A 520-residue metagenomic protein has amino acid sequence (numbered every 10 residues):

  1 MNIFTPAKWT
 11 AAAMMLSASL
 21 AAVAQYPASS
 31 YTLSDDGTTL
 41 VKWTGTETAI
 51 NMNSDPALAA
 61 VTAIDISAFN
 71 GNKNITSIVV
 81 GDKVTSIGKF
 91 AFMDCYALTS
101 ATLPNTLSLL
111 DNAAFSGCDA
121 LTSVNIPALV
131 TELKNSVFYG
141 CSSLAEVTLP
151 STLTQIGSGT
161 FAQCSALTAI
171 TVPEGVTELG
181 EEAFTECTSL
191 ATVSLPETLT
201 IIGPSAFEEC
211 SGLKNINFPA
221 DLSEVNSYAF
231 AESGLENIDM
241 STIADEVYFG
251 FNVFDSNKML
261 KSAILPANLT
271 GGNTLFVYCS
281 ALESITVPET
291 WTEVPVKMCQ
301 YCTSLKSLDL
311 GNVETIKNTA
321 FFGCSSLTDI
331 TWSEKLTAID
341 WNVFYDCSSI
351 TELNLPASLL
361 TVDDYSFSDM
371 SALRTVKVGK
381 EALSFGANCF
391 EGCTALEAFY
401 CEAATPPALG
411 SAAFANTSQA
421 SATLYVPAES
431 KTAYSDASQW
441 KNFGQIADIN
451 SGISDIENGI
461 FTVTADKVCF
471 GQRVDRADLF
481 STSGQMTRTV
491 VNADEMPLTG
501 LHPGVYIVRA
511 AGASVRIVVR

Functional and structural regions predicted by a protein language model:
M1-A13: Bacterial N-terminal signal peptides that target proteins for export
L20-A24: Sec/Tat signal peptide C-region and signal peptidase I cleavage site
Q25-A28, Q445-G459: Low-complexity, Pro/Thr/Ser/Gly/Ala-rich linker/spacer regions in secreted, extracellular modular proteins
Y26-T32, G45-A63, K73-S86, Y96-L109 (+15 more regions): Structural signature of tandem-repeat unit edges
S29-D35, V41, G459-V463, R488-T489: Short, exposed beta-strand/loop patches in secreted or surface proteins that constitute
I66-A68, G88-M93, D111-S116, K134-Y139 (+12 more regions): Consensus positions within tandem repeat domains that build extended binding/scaffold surfaces
V79-V80, F90, Y228, I238 (+6 more regions): Short, T/G/N/S-enriched strand-turn elements that build extracellular solenoid repeat scaffolds
G452-R520: C-terminal outer-membrane/trafficking sorting elements
